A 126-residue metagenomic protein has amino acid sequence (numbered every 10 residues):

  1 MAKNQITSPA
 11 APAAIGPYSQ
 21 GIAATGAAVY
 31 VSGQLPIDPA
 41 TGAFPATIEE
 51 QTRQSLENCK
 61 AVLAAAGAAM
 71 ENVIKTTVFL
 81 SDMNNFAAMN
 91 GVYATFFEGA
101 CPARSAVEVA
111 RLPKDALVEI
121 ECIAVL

Functional and structural regions predicted by a protein language model:
A2-L126: Short, polar/acidic, helix-capping and beta-turn segments at strand->helix junctions that line the mouths
